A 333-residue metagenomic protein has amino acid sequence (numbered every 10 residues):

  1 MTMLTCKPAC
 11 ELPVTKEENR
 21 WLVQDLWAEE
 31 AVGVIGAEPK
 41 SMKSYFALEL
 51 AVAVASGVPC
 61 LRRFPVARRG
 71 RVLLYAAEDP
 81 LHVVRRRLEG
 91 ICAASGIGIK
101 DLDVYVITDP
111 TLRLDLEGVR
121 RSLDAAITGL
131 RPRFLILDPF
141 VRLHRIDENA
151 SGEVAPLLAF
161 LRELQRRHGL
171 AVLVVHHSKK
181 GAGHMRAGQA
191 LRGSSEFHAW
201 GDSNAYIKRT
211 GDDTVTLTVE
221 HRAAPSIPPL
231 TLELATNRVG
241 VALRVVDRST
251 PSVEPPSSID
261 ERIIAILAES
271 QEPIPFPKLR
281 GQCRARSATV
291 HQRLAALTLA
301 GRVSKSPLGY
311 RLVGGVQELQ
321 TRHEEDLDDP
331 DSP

Functional and structural regions predicted by a protein language model:
M1-E17, I266, A296: Detector for small/aliphatic-rich hydrophobic stretches
L4, E11, E17-E18, L22-V23 (+6 more regions): Conserved inter-motif catalytic segment of the P-loop NTP-binding fold
E29-E30: Pre-Walker A (P-loop) beta-loop-beta motif of ABC nucleotide-binding domains
G33-G36, L73: Short hydrophobic/aromatic beta-strand immediately N-terminal to the Walker A/P-loop
V34-I35, S44-Y45, F134, G152-A242: Phosphate-binding/switch region of NTP-binding enzymes
P39: The conserved Walker
F46, L50: Hydrophobic positions on the alpha1 helix immediately C-terminal to the Walker A/P-loop
T128-R131, R166-H168, T210-P333: C-terminal regions of RecA-like/P-loop NTPase motor modules
